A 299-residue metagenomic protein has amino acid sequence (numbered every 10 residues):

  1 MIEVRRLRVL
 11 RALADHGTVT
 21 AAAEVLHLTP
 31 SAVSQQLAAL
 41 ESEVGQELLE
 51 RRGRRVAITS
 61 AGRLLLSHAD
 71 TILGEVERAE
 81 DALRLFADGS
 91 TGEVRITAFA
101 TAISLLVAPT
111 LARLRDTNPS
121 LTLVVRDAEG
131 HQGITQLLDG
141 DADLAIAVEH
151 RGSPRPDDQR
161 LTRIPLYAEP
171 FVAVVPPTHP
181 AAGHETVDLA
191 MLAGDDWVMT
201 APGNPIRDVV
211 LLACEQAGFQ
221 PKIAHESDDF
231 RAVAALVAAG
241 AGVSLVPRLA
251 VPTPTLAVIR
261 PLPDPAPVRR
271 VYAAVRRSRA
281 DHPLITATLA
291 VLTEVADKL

Functional and structural regions predicted by a protein language model:
R11-T29: Short helix-boundary/capping micro-motifs
E41-I58: A short LG(V/I)-centered, amphipathic sequence patch enriched for acidic residue(s) preceding the LG motif
R54, S60, R84-I103, T117-T122 (+2 more regions): Interdomain hinge and pocket-entrance segments immediately C-terminal to HTH DNA-binding domains
T91-P154: Central regulatory/effector-binding core of bacterial HTH transcription factors
I103, E129-A142, V148, M199 (+1 more regions): Hydrophobic hinge/microswitch elements
L106, V258-L299: A late-sequence structural motif
V148, A181-V187, D195-A217, D281-L289 (+1 more regions): Secondary-structure junction motif
R155-P165, E169, R231-S278: Beta-alpha-beta core module
